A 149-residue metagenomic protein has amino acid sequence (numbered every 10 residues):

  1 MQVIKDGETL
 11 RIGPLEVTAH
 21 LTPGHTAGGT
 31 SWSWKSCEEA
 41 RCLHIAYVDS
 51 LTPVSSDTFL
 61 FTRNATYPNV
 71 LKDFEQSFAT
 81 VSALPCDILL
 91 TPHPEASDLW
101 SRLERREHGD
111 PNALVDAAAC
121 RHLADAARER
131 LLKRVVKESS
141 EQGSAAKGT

Functional and structural regions predicted by a protein language model:
M1, T9-R11, E16-A118, H122: Metallo-beta-lactamase
D6: Residue(s) in the substrate-gating loop at a strand-loop-helix junction that position the organic substrate next
P111-T149: C-terminal regulatory/interaction regions
